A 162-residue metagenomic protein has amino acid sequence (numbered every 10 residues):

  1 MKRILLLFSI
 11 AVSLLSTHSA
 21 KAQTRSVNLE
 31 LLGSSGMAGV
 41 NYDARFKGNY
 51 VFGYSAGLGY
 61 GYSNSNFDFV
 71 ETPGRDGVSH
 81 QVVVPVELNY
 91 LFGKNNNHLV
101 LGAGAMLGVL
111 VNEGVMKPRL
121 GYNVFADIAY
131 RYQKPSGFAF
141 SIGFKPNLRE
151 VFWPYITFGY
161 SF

Functional and structural regions predicted by a protein language model:
I4-S16: Sec-dependent N-terminal signal peptides
S16-A22: Sec/Tat signal peptide C-region and signal peptidase I cleavage site
A22-L31: Transmembrane beta-strand segments of Gram-negative outer membrane beta-barrel proteins
L31-M37: Short polar catalytic/cofactor-binding loops
G39-R119, N123-F138, I142-F144: Gram-negative (and chloroplast) outer-membrane scaffold detector with strong preference for beta-barrel transmembrane
F125, E150-F162: Outer-membrane beta-barrel "beta-signal"
K145-R149: Extracytoplasmic electrostatic interaction patches
